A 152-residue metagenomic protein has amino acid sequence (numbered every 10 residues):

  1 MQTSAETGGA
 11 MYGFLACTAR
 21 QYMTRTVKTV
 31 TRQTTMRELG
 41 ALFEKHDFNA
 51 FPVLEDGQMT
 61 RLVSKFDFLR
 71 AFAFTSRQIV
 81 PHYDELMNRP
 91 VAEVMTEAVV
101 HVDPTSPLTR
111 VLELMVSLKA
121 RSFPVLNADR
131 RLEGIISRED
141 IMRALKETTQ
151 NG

Functional and structural regions predicted by a protein language model:
M1-G152: Tandem CBS (Cystathionine beta-synthase) repeat/Bateman regulatory domains
